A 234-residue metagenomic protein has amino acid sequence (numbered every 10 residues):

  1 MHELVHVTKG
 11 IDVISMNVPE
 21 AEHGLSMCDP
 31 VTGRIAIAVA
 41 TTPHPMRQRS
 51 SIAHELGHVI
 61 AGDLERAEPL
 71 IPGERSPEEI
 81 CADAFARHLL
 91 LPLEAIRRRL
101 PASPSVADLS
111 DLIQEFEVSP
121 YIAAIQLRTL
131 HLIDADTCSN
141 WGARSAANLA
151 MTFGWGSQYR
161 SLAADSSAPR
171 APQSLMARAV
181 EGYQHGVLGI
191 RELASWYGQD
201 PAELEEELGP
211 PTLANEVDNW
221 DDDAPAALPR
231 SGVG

Functional and structural regions predicted by a protein language model:
M1-G234: Active-site hotspot residues in diverse enzymes, especially metal/ion-binding acidic/histidine motifs
